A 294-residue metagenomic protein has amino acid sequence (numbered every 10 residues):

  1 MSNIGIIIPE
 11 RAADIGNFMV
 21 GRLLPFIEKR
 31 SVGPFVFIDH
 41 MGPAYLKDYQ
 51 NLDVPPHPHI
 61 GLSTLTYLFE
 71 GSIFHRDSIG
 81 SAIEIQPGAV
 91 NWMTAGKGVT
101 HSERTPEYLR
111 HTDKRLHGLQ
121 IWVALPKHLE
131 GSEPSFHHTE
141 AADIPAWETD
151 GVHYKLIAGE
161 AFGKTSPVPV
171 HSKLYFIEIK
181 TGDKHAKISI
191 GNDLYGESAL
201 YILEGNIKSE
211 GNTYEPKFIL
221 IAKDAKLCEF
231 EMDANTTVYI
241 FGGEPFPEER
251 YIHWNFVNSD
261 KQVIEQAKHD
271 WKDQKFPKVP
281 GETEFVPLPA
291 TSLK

Functional and structural regions predicted by a protein language model:
M1-K294: Jelly-roll (double-stranded beta-helix
